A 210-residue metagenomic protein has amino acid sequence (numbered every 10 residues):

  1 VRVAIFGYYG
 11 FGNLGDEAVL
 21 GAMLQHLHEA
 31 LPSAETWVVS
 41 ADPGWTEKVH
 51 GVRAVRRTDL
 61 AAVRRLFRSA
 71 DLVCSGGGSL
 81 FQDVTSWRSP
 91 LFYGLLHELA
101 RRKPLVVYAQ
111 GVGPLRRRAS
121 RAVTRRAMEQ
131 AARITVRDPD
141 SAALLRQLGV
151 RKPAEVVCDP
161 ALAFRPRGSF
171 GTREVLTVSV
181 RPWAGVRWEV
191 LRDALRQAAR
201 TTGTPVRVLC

Functional and structural regions predicted by a protein language model:
V1-C210: Active-site anion-handling motifs in enzyme catalytic cores
